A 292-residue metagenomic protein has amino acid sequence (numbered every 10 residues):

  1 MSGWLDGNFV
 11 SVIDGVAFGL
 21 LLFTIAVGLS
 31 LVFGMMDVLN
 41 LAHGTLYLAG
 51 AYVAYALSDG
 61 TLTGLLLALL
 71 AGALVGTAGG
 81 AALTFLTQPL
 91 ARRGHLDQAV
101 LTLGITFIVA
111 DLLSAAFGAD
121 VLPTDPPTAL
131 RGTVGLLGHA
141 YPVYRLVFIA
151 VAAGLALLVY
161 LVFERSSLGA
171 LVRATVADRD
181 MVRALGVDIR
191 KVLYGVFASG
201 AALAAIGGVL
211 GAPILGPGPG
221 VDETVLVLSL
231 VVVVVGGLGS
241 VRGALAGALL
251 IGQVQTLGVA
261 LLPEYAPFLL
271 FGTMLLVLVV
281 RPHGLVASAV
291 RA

Functional and structural regions predicted by a protein language model:
M1-I25, V53, L65-A68, G94-A99 (+5 more regions): Membrane-interfacial amphipathic/re-entrant helices at transmembrane-helix boundaries
G7, A116, D120, V176-A184 (+2 more regions): Cytosolic-side transmembrane-helix boundaries in multi-pass membrane proteins
I13, M35-A82: Membrane-embedded helix boundary and interhelical linker motif in transport proteins
L29-A51, R92-Q98, L168-L171, I189 (+5 more regions): Short, non-helical or kinked segments that cap or interrupt transmembrane helices
L62-T106, L112, A246-I251, R281-P282: Alpha-helical transmembrane segments within multi-pass membrane transporters and channels
L65-A73, F197-A204, G208-M274, V279: Transmembrane alpha-helical segments in multi-pass inner-membrane proteins
L90-R165, V192-G195, L257, L269 (+1 more regions): Transmembrane helix-bundle core of multi-pass membrane transporters and related energy-transducing complexes
A140-P217, V241-A246: Helix-loop-helix "hairpin" substructures at the membrane interface of multi-pass membrane proteins
